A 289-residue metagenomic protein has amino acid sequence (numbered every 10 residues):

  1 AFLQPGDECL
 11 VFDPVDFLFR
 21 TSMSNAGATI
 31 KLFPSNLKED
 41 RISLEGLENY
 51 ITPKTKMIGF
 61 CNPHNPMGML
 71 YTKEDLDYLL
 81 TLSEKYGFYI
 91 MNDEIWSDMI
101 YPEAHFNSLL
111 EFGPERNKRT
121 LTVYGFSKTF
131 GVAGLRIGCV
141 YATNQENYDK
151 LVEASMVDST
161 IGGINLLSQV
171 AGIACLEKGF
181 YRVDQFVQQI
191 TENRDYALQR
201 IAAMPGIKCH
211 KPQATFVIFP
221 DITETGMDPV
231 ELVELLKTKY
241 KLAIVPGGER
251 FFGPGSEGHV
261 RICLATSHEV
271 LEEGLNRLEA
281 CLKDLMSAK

Functional and structural regions predicted by a protein language model:
A1-K289: PLP-dependent class I/II
